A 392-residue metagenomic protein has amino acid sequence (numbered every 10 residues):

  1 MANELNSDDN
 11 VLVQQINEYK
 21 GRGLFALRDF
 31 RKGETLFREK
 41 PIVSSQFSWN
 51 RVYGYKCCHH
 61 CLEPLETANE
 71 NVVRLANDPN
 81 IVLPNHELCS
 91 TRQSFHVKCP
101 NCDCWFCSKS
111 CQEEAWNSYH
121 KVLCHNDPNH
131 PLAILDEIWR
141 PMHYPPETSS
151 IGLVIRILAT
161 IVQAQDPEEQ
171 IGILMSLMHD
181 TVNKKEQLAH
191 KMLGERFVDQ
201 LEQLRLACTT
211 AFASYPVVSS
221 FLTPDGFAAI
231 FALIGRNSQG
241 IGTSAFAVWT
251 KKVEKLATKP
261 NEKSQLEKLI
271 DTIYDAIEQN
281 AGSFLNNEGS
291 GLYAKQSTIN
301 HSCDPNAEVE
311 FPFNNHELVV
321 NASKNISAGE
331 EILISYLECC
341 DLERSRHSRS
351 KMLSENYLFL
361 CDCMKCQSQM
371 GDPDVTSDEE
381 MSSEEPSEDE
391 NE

Functional and structural regions predicted by a protein language model:
M1-E392: Short alpha-helical interaction motifs and adjacent low-complexity tails used for partner binding in regulatory proteins
